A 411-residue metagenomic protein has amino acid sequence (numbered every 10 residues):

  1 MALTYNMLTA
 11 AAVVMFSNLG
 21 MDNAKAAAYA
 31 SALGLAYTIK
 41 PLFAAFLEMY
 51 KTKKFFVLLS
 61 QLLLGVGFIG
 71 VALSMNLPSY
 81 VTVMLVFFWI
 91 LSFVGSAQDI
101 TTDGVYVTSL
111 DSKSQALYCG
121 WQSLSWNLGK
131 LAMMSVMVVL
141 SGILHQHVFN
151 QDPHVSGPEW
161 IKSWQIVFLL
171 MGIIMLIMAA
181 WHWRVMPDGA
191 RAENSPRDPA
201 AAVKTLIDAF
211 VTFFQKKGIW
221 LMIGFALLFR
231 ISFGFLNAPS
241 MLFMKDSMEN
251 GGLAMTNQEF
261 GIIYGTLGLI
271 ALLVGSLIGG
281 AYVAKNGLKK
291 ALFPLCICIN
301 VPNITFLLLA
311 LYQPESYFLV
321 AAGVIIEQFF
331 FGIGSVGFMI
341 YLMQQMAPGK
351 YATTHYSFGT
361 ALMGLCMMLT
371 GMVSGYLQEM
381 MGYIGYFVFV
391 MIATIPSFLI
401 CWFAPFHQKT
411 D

Functional and structural regions predicted by a protein language model:
M1-Y37, W220-F225, F229-N250: Helix-loop boundary and gating motifs at the non-cytosolic
A12, S96-L110, I333-P348: Intracellular juxtamembrane helix-capping segments at the cytosolic ends of symmetry-related transmembrane helices
A36-Y37, L117-G142, T360-G371: Glycine-rich segments within core transmembrane alpha-helices of 12-TM secondary carriers
I39-T52, V274-F293, Q378-E379: Helix-to-loop junctions at the C-terminal end of transmembrane segments in multipass secondary transporters
L58, L62-S79, I297-E315, W402: C-terminal ends and interior cores of transmembrane alpha-helices in multi-pass membrane transporters/permeases
G172-A192, I400-P405: C-terminal membrane-cytosol helix-exit motif in multi-pass small-molecule transporters
D188-I223: Juxtamembrane intracellular "pre-TM" segments in multi-pass secondary transporters
K289-F338: C-terminal transmembrane helical hairpin of 12-TM major facilitator-type secondary transporters
